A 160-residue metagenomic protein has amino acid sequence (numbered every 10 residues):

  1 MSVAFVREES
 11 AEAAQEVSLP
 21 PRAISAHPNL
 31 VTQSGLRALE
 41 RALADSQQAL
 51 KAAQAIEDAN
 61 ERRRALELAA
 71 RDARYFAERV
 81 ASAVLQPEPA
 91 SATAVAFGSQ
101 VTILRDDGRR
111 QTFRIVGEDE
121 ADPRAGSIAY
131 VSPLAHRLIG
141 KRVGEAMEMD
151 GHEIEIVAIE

Functional and structural regions predicted by a protein language model:
M1-R79: Helix-rich terminal scaffold detector
E78-P87: Interdomain regulatory linker/hinge segments that flank or connect interaction modules in polarity/junction/synaptic
P87-I154: Non-DNA-binding regulatory cores of transcription-related proteins, predominantly C-terminal effector-binding
I156-E160: Short hydrophobic/aromatic patches at helix-to-coil boundaries
